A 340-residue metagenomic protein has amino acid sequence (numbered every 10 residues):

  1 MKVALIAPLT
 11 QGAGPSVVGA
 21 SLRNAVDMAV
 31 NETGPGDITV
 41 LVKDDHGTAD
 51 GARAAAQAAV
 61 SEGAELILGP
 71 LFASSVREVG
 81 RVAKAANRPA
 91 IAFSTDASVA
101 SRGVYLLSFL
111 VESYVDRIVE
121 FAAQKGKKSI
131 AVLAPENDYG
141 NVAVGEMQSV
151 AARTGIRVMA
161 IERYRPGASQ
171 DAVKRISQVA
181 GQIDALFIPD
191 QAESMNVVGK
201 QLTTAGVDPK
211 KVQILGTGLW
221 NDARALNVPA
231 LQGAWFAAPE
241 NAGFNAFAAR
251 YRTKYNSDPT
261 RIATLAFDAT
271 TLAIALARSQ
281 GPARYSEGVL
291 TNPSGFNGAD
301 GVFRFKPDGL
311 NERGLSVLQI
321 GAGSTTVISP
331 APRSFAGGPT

Functional and structural regions predicted by a protein language model:
M1-T340: Extracytosolic ligand-binding ectodomains
